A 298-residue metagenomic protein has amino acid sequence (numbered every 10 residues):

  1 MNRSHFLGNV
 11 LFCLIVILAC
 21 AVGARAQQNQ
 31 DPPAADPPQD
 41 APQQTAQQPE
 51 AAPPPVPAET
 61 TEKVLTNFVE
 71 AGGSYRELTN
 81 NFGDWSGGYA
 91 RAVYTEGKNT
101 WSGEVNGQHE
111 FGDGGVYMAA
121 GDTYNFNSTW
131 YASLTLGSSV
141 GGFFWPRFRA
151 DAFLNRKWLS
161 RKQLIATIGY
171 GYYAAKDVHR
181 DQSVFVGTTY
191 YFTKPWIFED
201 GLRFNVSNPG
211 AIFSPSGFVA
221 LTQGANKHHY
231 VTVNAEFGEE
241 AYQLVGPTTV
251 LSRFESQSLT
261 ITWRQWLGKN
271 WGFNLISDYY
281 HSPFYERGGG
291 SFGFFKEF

Functional and structural regions predicted by a protein language model:
M1-T66: Cleavable N-terminal export/targeting peptides
D40-A119, T123-N125, T129, R147 (+3 more regions): Outer-membrane beta-barrel initiation region
N67, G97-G103, S128-L134, S160-T167 (+3 more regions): Repeated loop/turn-to-beta-strand initiation elements of outer-membrane beta-barrel proteins
V69-Y75, G103-G107, A120-D122, L134-S138 (+8 more regions): Transmembrane beta-barrel strands of outer-membrane/channel proteins
R76-S86, G107-V116, S138-R149, Y173-Q182 (+3 more regions): Solvent-exposed loop/turn segments connecting transmembrane beta-strands in outer-membrane beta-barrel proteins
A92-E96, Y124, R156-W158, Y190 (+3 more regions): Residue-level signature of outer-membrane beta-barrel architecture
V140-G142, A220-T222, N226-G272: Outer membrane beta-barrel transmembrane domains
L221, R287-F298: Outer-membrane beta-barrel "beta-signal"
